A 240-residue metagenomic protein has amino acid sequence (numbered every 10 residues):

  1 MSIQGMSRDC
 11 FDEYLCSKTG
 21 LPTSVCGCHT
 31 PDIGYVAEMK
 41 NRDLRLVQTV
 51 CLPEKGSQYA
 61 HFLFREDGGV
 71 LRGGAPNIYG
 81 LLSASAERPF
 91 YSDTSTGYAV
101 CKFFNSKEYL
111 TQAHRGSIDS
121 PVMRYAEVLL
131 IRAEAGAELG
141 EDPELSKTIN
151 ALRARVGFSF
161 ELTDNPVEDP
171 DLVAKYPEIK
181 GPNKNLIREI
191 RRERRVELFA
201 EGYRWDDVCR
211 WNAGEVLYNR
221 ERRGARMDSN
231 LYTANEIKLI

Functional and structural regions predicted by a protein language model:
M1, G5-I240: Acidic/polar-rich alpha-helix caps and helix-coil junctions
